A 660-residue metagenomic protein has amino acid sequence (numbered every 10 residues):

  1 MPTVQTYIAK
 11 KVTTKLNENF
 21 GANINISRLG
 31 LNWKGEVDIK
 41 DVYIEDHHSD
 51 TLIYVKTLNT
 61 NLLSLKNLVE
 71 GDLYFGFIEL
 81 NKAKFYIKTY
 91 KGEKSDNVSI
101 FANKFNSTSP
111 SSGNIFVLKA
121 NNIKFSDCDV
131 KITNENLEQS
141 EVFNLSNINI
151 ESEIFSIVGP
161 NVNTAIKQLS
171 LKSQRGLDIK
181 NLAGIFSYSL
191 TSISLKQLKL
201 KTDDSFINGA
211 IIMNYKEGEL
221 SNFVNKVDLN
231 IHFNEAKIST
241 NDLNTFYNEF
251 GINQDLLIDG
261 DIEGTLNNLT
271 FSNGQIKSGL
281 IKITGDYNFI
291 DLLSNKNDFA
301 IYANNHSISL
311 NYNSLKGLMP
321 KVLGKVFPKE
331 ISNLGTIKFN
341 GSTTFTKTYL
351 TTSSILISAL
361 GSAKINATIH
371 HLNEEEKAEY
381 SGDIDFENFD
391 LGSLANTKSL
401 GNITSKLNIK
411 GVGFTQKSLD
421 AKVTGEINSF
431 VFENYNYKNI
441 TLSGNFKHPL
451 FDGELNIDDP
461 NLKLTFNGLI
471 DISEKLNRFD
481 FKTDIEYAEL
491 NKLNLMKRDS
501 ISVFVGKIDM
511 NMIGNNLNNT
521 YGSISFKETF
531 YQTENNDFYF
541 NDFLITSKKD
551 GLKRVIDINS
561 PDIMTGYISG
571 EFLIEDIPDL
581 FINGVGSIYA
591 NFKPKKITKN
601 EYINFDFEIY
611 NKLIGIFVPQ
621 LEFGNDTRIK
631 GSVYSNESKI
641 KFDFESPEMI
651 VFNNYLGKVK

Functional and structural regions predicted by a protein language model:
M1-N19: N-terminal type II signal-anchor transmembrane helix that functions as the membrane-insertion/stop-transfer segment
G21, H48-L62, F75, E135-I150 (+16 more regions): Amphipathic hydrophobic-ligand
G21, I26, K34, D50 (+35 more regions): Surface-exposed or flexible loop/turn and strand-edge residues in extracellular/cell-surface modules
R28-K94, N103-E135, S146-K167, S189 (+5 more regions): Flexible beta-edge/linker motif
T51, Y74-G76, N121, P160-V162 (+19 more regions): Outer-envelope beta-barrel architecture signal
I78, A120-D129, I384, V423-G425 (+4 more regions): Tryptophan-anchored aromatic micro-motifs
Y86-K88, K131-T133, K172, E217-E219 (+14 more regions): Gram-negative outer-membrane beta-barrel proteins
V130, A165-L169, S192-K199, N267-Q275 (+7 more regions): Transmembrane beta-strand segments that form the barrel wall of outer-membrane beta-barrel proteins
